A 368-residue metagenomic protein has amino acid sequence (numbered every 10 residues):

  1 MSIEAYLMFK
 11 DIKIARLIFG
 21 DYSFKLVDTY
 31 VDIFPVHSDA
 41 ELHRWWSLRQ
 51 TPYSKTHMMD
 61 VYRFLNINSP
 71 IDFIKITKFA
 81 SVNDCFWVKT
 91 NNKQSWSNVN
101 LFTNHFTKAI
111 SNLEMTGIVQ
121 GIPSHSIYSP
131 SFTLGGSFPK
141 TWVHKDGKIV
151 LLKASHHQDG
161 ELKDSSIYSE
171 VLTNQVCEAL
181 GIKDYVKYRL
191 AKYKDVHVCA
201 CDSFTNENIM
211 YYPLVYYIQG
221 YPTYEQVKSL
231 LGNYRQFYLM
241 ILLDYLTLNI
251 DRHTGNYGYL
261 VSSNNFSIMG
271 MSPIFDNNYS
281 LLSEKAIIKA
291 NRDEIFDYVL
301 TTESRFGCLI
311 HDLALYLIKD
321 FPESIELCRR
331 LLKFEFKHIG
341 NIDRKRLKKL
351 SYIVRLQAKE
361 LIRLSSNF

Functional and structural regions predicted by a protein language model:
M1-L242, L246-L248, L260-F368: Phosphate/dinucleotide-binding and metal-coordinating scaffold of catalytic cores in nucleotide-dependent enzymes
H253, G258-L260: Conserved protein-kinase catalytic-loop segment immediately C-terminal to the catalytic Asp of the HRD motif
